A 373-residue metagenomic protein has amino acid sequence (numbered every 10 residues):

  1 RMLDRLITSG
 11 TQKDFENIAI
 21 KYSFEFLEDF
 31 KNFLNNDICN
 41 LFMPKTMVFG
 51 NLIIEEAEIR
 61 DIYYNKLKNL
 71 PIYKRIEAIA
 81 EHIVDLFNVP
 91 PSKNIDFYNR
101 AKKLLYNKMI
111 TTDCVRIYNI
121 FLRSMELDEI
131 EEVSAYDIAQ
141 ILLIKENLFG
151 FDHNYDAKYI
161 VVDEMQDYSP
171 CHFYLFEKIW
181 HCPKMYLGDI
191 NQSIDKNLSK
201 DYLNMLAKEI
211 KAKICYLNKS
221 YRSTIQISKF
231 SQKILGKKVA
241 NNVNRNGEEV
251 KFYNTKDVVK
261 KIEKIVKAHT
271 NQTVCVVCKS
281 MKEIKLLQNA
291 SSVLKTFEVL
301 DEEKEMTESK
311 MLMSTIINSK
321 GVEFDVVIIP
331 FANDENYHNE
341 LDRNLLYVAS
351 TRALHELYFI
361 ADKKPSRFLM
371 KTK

Functional and structural regions predicted by a protein language model:
R1-I160, Q166-L175, N191: Alpha-helical nucleic-acid-binding subdomain of P-loop helicases immediately C-terminal to the Walker A/P-loop
E126, E146-Y159, Q166-V348, R352-K373: Conserved helicase motor core of SF1/SF2 NTP-dependent helicases
